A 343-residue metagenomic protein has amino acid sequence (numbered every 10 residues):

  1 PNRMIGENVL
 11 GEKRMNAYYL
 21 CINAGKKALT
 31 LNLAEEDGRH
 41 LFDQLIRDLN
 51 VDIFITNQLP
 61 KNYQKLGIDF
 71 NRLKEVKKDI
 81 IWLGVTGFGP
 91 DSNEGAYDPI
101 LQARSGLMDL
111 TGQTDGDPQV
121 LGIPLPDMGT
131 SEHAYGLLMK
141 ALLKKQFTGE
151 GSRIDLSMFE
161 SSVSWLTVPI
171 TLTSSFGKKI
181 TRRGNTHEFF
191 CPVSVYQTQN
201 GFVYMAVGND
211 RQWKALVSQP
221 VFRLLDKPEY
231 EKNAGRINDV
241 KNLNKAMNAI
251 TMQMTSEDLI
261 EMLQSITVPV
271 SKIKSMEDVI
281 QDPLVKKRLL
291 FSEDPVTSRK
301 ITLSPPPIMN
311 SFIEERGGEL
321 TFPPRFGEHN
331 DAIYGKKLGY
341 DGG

Functional and structural regions predicted by a protein language model:
P1-F147, R325, D331-G343: N-terminal helix-loop segment corresponding to the beta1-alpha1 unit of nucleotide/adenylate-binding folds
G87-G89, M158-V163, N200-F202, G208-R211 (+1 more regions): Glycine-rich beta-alpha junction loops
P90, D115-I123, Q146-S162, T181-E188 (+1 more regions): Conserved Rossmann-fold dehydrogenase catalytic segment
P124-M139, M158-L166, G208, Q212: Mid-domain beta-loop-alpha active-site segment that forms a flexible, acidic cofactor/metal-binding surface
S131-G151, S164, V168-S175, V217-L224: Oxidoreductase and adenylate-handling cofactor-binding alpha/beta cores
C191-I266, V270: Aromatic-enriched alpha-helical interface/lid elements that frame and gate functional surfaces
E231, D294-G342: Flexible, small-/acidic-enriched active-site or ligand-binding loops
Q264-K286: Conserved PLP cofactor-binding pocket of PLP-dependent enzymes
